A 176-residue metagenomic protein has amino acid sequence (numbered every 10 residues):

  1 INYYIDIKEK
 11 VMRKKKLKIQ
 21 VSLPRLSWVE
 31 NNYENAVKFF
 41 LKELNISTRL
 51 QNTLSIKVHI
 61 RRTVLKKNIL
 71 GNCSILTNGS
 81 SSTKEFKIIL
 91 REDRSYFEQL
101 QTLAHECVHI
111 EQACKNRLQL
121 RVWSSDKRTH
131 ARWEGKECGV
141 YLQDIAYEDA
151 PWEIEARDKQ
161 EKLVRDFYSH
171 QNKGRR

Functional and structural regions predicted by a protein language model:
I1-V11: Short, Lys/Arg-enriched N-terminal segments with co-localized hydrophobic residues within the first ~10-30 amino acids
K15-P24: Acidic/histidine-rich, surface-exposed loop or edge segments in extracytoplasmic proteins
L17-K18, G139-R176: Long, well-structured alpha-helical subdomains associated with metal-dependent extracellular/ecto-lumenal hydrolases
V29, Y33, L100, E148 (+1 more regions): Hydrophobic (often cysteine-bearing) scaffold residues that line and stabilize catalytic clefts of nucleotide/cofactor
V29-N52: Zn2+-dependent metallopeptidase catalytic core
L65-F97: Active-site scaffold of zinc-dependent metalloenzymes
F97, A113-E148: Post-HEXXH active-site segment of zinc metalloproteases
Q101-A113: Active-site recognition of the HExxH zinc-binding catalytic motif
